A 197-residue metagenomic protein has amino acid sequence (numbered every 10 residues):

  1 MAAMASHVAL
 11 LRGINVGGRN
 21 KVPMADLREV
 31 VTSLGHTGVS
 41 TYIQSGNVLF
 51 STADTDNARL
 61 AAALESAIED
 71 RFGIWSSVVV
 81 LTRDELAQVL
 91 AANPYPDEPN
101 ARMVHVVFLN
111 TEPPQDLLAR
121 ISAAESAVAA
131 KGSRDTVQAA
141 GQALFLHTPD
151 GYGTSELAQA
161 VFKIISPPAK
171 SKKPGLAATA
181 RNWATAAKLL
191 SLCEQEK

Functional and structural regions predicted by a protein language model:
A2-K197: Surface-exposed, charge/polar-rich loops and edge strands
